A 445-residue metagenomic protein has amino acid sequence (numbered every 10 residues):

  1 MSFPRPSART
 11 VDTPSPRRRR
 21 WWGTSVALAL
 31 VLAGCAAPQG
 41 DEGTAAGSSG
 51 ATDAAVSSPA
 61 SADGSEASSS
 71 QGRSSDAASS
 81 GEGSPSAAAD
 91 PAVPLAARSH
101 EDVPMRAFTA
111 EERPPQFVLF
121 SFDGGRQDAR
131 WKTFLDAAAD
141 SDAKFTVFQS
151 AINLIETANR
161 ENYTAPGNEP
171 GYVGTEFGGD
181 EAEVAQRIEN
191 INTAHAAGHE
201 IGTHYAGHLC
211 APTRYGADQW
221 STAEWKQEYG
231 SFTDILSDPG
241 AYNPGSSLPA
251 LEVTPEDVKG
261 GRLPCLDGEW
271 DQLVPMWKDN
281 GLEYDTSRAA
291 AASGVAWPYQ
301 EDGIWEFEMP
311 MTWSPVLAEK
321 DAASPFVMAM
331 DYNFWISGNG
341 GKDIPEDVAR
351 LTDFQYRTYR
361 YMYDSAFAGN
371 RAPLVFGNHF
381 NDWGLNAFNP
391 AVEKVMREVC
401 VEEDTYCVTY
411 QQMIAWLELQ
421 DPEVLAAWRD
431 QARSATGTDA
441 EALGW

Functional and structural regions predicted by a protein language model:
M1-A62, Y363: Secretory targeting and sorting signals
A37-P104: N-terminal low-complexity, Pro/Thr-rich disordered segments that flank secretion/membrane-targeting signals
G40, I304-E306, C407: Conserved beta-strand scaffold positions in the cores of enzyme catalytic domains, especially in NTP/NDP-utilizing
D90-E200, G207-A211, I235, G240-P275 (+5 more regions): Active-site beta->alpha N-cap acidic-glycine motif
V93, R98-V103, Y284-W297, Y356-W445: C-terminal domain-boundary segment and adjacent tail
W131, R187, W225-Y229, T352-Y359 (+1 more regions): Aromatic/hydrophobic pocket-lining residues that form the small-molecule binding cavity in soluble enzyme cores
T164-G171, G178-D180, L248-N370, D421-R429 (+1 more regions): Active-site-adjacent pocket scaffolds in enzyme catalytic domains
P212-S231: Active-site cleft segment of glycoside hydrolase catalytic domains centered on the general acid/base Glu
